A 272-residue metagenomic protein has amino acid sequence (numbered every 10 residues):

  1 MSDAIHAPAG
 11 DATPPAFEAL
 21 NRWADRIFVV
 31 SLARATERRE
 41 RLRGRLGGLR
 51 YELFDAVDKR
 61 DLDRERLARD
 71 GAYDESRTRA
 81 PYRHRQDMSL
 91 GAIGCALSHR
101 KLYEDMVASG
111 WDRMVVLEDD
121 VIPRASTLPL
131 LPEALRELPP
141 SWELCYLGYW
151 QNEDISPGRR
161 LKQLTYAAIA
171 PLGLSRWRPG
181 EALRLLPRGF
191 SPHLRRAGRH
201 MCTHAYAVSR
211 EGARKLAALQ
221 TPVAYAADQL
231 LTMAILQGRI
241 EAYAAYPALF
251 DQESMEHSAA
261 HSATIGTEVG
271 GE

Functional and structural regions predicted by a protein language model:
S2-L117, V121-E272: An acidic/histidine-cluster motif and surrounding catalytic segment that typifies divalent-metal-assisted enzyme active
